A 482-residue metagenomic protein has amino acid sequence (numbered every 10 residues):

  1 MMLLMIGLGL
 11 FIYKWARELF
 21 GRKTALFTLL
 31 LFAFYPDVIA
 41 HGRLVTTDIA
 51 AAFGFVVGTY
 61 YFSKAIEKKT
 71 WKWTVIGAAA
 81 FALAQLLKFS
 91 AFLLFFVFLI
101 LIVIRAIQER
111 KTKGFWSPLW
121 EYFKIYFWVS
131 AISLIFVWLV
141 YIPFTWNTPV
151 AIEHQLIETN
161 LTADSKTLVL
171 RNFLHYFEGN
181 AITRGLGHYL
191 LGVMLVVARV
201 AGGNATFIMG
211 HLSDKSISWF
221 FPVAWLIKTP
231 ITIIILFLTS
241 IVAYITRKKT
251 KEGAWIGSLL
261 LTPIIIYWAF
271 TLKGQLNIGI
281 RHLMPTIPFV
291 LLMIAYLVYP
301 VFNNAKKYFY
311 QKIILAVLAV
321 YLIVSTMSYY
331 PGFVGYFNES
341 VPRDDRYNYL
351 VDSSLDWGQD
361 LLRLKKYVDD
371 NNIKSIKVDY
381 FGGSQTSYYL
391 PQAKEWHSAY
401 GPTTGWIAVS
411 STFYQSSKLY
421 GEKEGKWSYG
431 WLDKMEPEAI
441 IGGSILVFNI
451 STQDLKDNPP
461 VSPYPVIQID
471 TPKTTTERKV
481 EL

Functional and structural regions predicted by a protein language model:
M2-L19, V57-Y61, V242-K248: Transmembrane-helix motifs of polytopic, lipid-linked glycan transferases
T28-A33, Y60, F81, Q85: Short helix- or helix-capping micro-motifs that position conserved polar/aromatic residues at function-defining sites
A40-D48, Q85, F89, L94 (+4 more regions): Membrane-interface catalytic loops of GT-C/OST-like multi-pass glycosylation enzymes that act
G58-W73: Membrane-interface transmembrane helices that cradle and orient dolichyl/undecaprenyl
V75-I76, S90-Q108, T232-L238, P285 (+1 more regions): Transmembrane-embedded, aromatic-rich helix segments that form part of the hydrophobic channel/pocket engaging
F96-L99, S130, I245, K249 (+3 more regions): Signature aromatic-anchored transmembrane alpha helix within multi-pass, membrane-resident enzymes that catalyze glycan
V169-F173, S340-L482: C-terminal luminal/periplasmic domains and tails of membrane-associated envelope-modifying transferases
A224-K251: Hydrophobic, aromatic-rich transmembrane alpha-helices and their immediate juxtamembrane boundary segments
